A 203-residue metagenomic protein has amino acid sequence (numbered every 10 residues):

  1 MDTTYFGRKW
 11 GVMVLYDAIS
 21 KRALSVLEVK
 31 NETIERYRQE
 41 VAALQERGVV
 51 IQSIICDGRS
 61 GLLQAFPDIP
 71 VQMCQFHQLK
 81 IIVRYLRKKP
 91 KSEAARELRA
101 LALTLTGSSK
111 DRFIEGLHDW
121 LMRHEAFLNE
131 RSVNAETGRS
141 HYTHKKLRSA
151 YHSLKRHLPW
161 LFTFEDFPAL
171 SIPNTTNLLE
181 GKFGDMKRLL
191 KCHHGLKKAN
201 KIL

Functional and structural regions predicted by a protein language model:
M1, A23-V26, G48, R84 (+3 more regions): Residues at structural and domain junctions
M1-S60, Q64-D68, H157, L178: RNase H-like nuclease fold core
D17, E32, S92, H194-G195: A short hydrophobic/aromatic micro-motif that marks alpha-helical segments and, especially, helix-coil
D17, K21, E46, H77 (+3 more regions): Intrinsic structural disorder
A18, V41-L44, I81, K89 (+2 more regions): Short, charged/polar low-complexity linear motifs in solvent-exposed/disordered segments
V49-S60, F66, R99-L203: Acidic/histidine-rich catalytic cores and adjacent linkers of DNA breakage/strand-transfer/modification proteins
S53-R99: Conserved beta-strand -> loop -> alpha-helix junction used to position metal-binding or nucleic-acid-contacting
